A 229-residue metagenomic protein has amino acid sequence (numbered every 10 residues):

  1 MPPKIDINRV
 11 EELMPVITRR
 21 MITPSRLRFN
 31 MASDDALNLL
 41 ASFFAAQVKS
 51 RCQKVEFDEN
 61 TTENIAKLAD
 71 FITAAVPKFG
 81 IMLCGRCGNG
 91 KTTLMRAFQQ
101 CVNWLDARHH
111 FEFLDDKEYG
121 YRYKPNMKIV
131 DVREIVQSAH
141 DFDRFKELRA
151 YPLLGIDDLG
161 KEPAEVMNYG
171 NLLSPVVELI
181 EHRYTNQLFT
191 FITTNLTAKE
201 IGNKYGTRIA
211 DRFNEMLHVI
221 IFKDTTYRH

Functional and structural regions predicted by a protein language model:
M1-P77, I220, H229: A short, basic N-terminal segment
G80: Walker A (P-loop) ATP-phosphate-binding motif of ABC ATPase nucleotide-binding domains
L83: Hydrophobic anchor at the beta1->P-loop junction of P-loop NTPases
G88-K91: Conserved glycine(s) of the Walker
L94, F98: Hydrophobic positions on the alpha1 helix immediately C-terminal to the Walker A/P-loop
Q100-N103: Walker A/P-loop NTP-binding motif
L114-T185: Conserved nucleotide-sensing/catalytic segment adjacent to the nucleotide-binding pocket in NTP-handling enzymes
K161-H229: Replace "adjacent to P-loop NTPase cores in ATP/GTP-dependent enzymes" with "adjacent to NTP-binding cores
